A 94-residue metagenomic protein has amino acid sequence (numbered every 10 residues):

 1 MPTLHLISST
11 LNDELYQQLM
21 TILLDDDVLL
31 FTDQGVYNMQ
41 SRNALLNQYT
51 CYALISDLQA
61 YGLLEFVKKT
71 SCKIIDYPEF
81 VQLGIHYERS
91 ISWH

Functional and structural regions predicted by a protein language model:
P2-S8, E88-W93: Short hydrophobic beta-strand segments
T3-L15, V28: Short, glycine-rich nucleotide/cofactor-binding loops
E14, Y37-Q40, D76-E79: A short, acidic, amphipathic alpha-helical segment used as a generic capping/interface helix at domain edges
Q18-L19: Short acidic/Ser/Thr-enriched loop-to-helix initiation segments
L24: Short conserved AdoMet
L29-Q34, T50-D57: Short internal beta-strands
V36-N47, L63: N-terminal beta-loop-helix "entrance" segment that forms/cooperates in small-molecule cofactor or anionic ligand
E65-H94: C-terminal structural segments of small proteins and small subunits
